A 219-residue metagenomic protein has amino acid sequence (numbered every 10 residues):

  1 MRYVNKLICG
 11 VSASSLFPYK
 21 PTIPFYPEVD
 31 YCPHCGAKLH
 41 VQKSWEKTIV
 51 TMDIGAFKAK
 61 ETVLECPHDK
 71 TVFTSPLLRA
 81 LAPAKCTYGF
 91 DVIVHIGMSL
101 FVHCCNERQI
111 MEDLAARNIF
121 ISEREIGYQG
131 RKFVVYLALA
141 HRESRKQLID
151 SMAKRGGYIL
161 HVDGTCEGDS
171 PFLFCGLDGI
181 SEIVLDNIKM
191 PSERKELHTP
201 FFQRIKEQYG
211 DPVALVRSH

Functional and structural regions predicted by a protein language model:
N5-S14, Q147-M152: A detector for short, charged/polar N-terminal pre-domain segments
I8-P21, K43-I54: Short Cys/His-rich Zn2+-coordinating modules
P18-V29, I54-K60: Short, flexible, mixed-charge glycine/proline-rich loop motifs that serve as phosphate/nucleic-acid-contacting
E28-A37: Short cysteine-rich loop/turn motifs with clustered Cys
L39-F101, R155: Basic, short loop/linker segments at the boundary and entry of helix-turn-helix/winged-helix-like folds
H40-V41, E65, V72, E107 (+1 more regions): RNase H-like nuclease fold core
V102-L114: Short, charged amphipathic recognition helices of the HTH superfamily and cognate SANT/SANTA-like modules
